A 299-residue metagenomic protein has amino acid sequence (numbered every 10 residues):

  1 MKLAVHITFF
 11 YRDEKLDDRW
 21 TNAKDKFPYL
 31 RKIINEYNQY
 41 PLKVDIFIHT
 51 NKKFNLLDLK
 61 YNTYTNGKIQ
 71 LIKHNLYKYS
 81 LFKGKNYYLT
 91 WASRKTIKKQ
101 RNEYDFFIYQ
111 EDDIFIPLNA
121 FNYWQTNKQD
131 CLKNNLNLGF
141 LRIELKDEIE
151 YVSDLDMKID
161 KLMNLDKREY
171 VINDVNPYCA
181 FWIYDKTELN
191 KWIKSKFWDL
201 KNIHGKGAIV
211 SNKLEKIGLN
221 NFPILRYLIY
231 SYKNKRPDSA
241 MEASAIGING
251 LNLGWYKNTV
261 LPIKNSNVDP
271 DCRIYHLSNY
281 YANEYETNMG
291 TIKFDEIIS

Functional and structural regions predicted by a protein language model:
A4-A23: A conserved hydrophobic helix/loop-capping motif in glycosyltransferases and polysaccharide synthases
R19-L30, L81-S93, I116-A120, P177 (+1 more regions): Phosphate/oxyanion-binding active-site loops and adjacent basic polyanion-contact surfaces
A23-V44: Short, acidic, metal-binding catalytic loop of nucleotide-sugar glycosyltransferases
K43-K53: Short beta-strand/loop segment that forms part of the nucleotide-sugar
F54-D105: Active-site-proximal specificity loops/subdomain of glycosyltransferases
N86, P117-K216: Conserved catalytic core of nucleotide-sugar-dependent glycosyltransferases
Y104-F115: Short beta-strand-to-loop acidic/aromatic patch adjacent to the donor-nucleotide binding site
S195-S299: C-terminal catalytic/acceptor-binding lobe
